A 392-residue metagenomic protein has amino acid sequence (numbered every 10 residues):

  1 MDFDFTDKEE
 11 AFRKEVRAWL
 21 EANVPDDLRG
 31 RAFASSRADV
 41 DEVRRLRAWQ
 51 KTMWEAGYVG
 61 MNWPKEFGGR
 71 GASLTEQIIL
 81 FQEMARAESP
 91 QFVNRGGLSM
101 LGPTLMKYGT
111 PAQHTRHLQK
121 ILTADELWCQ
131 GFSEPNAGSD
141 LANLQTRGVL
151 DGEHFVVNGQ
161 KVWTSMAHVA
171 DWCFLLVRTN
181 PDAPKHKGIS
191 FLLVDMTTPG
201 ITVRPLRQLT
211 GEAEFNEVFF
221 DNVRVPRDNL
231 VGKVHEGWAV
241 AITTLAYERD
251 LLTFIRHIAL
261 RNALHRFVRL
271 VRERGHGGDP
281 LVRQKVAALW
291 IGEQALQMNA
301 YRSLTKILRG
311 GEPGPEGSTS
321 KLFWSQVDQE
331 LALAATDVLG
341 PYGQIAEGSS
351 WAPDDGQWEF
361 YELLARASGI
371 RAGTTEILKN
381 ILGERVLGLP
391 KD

Functional and structural regions predicted by a protein language model:
D2, S73-T75, I79-L80, M100 (+2 more regions): Glycine-rich phosphate/cofactor-binding loops in nucleotide/flavin-utilizing enzymes
F3-F5, A11, I201-M298, S368 (+1 more regions): Glycine-rich beta->alpha junctions and the first turn(s) of the following alpha-helix
L28-R37, R272-R283, Q294-W351: C-terminal helix-coil-helix/basic helical segment that borders enzyme active sites and/or dimer interfaces and provides
R47-D125, M166-W172, E293, I307-P315 (+3 more regions): Internal helix-loop-helix
A124-F132, L176: A short, Trp-centered hydrophobic/proline-enriched beta-strand micro-motif
A137, V162-A167, L209-T210, A367-A372: Glycine-rich phosphate/pyrophosphate-binding beta-alpha loops
T146-V149: A structural signal for short hydrophobic beta-strand segments in well-ordered beta-sheet cores
E153-H154, N158-R204: A short core secondary-structure module
